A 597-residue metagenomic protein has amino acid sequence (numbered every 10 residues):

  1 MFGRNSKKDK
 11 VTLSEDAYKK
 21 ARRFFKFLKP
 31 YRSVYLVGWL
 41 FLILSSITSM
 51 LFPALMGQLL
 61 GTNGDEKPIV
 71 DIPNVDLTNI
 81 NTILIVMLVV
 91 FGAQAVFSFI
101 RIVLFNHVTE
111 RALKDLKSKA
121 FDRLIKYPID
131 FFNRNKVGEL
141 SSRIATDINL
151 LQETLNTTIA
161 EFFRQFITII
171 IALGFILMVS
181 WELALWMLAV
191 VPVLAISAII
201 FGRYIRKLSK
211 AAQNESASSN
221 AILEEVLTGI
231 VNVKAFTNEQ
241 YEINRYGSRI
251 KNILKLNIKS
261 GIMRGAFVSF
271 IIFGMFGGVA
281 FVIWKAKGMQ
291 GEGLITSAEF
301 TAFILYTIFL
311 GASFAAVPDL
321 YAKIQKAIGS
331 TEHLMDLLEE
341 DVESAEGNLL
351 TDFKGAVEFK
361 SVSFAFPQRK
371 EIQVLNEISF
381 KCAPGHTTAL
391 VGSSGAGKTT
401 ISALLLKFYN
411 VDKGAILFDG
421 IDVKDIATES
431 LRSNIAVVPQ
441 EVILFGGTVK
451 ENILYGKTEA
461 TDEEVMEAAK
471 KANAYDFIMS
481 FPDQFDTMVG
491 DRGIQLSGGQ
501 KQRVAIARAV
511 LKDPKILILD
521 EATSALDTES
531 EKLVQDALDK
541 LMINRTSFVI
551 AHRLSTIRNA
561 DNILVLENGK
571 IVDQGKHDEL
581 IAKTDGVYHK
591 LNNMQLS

Functional and structural regions predicted by a protein language model:
M1-S49, D65-I83, R101-F105, T109 (+10 more regions): Membrane-integrated ABC transporters
F2-T12, E110, S118-S142, T146-L150 (+5 more regions): Short intracellular "coupling" helices and adjacent cytoplasmic loop segments at the cytosolic face of multi-pass
P30-S33, I129-D130, T146-L155, I159 (+6 more regions): An intracellular "coupling" helix at the cytosolic face of ABC transporter transmembrane type-1 domains
Y35-F97, L177-E182, G291-S297: Transmembrane helix-loop-helix hairpins at lipid-water interfaces of multipass membrane proteins, especially the type-1
L40, T48, F97, A145-V190 (+3 more regions): Hydrophobic alpha-helical transmembrane segments of ABC transporter permease domains
P73, F353-S597: ABC-type nucleotide-binding domain
F175-A189, K259-E332, L337: Helix-loop-helix
